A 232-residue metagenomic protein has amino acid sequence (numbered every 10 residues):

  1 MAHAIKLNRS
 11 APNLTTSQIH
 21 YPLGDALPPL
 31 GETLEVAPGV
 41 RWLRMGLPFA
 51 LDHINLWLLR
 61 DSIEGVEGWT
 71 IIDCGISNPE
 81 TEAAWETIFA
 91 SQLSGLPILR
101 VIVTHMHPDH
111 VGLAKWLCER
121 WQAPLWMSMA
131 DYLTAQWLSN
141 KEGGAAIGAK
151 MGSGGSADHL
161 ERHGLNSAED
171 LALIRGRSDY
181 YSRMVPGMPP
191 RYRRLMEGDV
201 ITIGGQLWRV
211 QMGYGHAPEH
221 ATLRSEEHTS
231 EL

Functional and structural regions predicted by a protein language model:
M1-D25: N-terminal presequences and immediately downstream first alpha-helices
L14-T15, V36-R44, R175-M184, G204-Q206: Short Pro/Gly-enriched beta-strand edge/turn motifs at strand-loop
L30-L96, T222-S225, S230: Conserved beta-strand hairpin/beta-sheet module of binuclear metal-dependent hydrolase folds, prominently
V36, F49-L51, L195, Y214-A217: A short catalytic or substrate-binding loop motif that flags glycine-/basic-rich loops and adjacent residues that bind
G39, L59, D73, H105 (+5 more regions): Divalent metal-coordination and catalytic microenvironments
R44-L47, H110, M212: Conserved HGGG/HGGXW glycine-rich cap/lid loop of the alpha/beta-hydrolase fold
V66-E80, L173, Y181-R193, V200-T202 (+1 more regions): Metallo-beta-lactamase
E80-E82, T87-T202: Active-site HxH/HxHxD metal-binding segment of metal-dependent hydrolases
